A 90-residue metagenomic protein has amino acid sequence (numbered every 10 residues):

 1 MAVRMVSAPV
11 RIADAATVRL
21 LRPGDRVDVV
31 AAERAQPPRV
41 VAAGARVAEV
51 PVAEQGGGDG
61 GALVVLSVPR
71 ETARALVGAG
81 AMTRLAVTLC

Functional and structural regions predicted by a protein language model:
M1-C90: Mature, extracytoplasmic segments of signal peptide-bearing proteins
